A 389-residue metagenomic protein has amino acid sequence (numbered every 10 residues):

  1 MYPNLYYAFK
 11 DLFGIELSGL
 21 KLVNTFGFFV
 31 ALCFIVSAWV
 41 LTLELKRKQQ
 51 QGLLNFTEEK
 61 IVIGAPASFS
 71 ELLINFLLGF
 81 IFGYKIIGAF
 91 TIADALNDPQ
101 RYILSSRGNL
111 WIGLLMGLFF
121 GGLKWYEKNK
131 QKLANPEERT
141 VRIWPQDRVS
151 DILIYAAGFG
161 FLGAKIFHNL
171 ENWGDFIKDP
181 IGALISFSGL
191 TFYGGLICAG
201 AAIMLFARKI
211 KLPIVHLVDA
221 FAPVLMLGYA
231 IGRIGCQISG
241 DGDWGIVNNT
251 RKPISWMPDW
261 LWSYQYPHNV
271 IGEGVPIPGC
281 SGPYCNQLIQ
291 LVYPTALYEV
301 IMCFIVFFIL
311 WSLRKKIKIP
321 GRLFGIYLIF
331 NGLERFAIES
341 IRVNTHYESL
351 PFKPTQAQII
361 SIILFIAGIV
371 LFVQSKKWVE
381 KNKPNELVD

Functional and structural regions predicted by a protein language model:
M1-D389: Hydrophobic, membrane-interfacing alpha helices
